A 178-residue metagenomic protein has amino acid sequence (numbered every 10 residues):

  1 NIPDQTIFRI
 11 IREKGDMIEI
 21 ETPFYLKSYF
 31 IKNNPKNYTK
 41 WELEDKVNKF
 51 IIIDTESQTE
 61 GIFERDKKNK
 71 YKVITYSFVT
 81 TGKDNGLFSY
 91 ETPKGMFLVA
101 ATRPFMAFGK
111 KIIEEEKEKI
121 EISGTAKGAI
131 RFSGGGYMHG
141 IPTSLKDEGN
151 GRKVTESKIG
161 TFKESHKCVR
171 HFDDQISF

Functional and structural regions predicted by a protein language model:
I2-K36: SH3/SH3-like beta-barrel superfamily modules
P3-T6, Q58, D174-S177: Solvent-exposed, polar/charged alpha-helical surfaces in well-ordered, non-transmembrane soluble domains, broadly
D16, K68, I176: Surface-exposed, flexible loop/turn segments at secondary-structure boundaries
K32-E148: Gly/Pro-biased beta-strand-loop elements
K46, E164-S165: Alpha-helical hydrophobic/aromatic positions enriched in membrane-embedded helices and signal peptides
G151-K163: Immediate flanking context of iron-sulfur cluster ligation sites
S165-F178: Short beta-strand-centered segments at strand-helix junctions
